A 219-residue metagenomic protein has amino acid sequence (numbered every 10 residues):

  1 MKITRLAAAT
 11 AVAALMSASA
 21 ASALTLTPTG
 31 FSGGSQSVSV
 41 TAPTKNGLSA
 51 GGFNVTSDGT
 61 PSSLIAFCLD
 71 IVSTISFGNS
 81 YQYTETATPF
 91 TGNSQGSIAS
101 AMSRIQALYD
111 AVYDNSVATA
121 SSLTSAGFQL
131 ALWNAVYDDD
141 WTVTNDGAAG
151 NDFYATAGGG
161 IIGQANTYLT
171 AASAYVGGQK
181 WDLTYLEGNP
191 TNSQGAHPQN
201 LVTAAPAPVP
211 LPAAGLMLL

Functional and structural regions predicted by a protein language model:
M1-A7: Bacterial N-terminal signal peptides that target proteins for export
A7-A9, S121: Residue-level detector of functional hotspots within protein domains
A9-S17: Bacterial N-terminal signal peptides
S19-A23: Sec/Tat signal peptide C-region and signal peptidase I cleavage site
L24-A204: Short, surface-exposed polybasic-aromatic patches that bind anionic ligands, especially phosphate groups
P208-L219: A short, hydrophobic C-terminal helix/tail in secreted or cell-surface proteins
